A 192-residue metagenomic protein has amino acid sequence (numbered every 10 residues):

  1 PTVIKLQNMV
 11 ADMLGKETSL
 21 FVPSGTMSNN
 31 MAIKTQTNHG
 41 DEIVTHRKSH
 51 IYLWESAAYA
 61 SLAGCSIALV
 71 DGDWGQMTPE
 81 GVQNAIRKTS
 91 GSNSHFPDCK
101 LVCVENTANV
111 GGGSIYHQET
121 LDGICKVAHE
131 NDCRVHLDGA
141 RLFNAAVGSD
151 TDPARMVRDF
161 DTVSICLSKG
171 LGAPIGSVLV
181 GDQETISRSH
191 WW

Functional and structural regions predicted by a protein language model:
P1-W192: Conserved PLP-enzyme active-site core in the AAT-like
